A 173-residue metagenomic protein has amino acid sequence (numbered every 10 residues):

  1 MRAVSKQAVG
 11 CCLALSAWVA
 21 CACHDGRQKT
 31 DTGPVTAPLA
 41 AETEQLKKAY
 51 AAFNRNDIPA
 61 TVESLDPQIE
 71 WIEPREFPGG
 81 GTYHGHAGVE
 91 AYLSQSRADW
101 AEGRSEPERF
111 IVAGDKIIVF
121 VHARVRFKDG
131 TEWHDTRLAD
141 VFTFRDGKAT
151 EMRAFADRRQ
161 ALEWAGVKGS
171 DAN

Functional and structural regions predicted by a protein language model:
M1-C11: Bacterial N-terminal signal peptides that target proteins for export
G10-A20: Bacterial N-terminal signal peptides
C21-Q68, G166-N173: Short, low-complexity N-terminal intrinsically disordered segments enriched in polar/charged residues
G26-R27, R137-E163: Short beta-strand edge/turn micro-motifs at domain boundaries
P59-G114: A solvent-exposed, acidic/Ser-Thr-rich amphipathic alpha-helical stretch
G114-A123: A short hydrophobic beta-strand element
H122-R145: Exposed beta-sheet edge and beta->alpha loop/turn motif
